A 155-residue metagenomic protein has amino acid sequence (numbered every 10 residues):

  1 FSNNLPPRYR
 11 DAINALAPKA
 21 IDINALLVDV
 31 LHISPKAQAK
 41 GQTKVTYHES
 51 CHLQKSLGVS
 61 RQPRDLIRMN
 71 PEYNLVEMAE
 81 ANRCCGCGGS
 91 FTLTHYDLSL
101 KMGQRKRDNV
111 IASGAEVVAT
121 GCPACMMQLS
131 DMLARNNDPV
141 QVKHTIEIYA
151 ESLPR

Functional and structural regions predicted by a protein language model:
F1-R155: Iron-sulfur cluster-binding electron-transfer modules in prokaryotic oxidoreductases
